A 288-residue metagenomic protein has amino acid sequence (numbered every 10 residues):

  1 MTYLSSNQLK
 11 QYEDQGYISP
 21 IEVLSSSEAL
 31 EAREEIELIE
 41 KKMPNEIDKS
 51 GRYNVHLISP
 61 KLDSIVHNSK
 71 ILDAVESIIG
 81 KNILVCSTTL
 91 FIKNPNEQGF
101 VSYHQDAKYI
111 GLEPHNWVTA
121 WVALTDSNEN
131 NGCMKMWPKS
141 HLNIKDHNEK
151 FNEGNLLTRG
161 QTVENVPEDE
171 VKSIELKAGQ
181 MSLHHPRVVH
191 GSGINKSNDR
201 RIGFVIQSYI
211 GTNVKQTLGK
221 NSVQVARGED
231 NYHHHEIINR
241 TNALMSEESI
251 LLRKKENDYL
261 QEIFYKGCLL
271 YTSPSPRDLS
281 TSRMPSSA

Functional and structural regions predicted by a protein language model:
M1-L112, E149: Non-heme Fe(II)-dependent double-stranded beta-helix
K81, A107-E113, V122-C133, K139-H141: Active-site region of the double-stranded beta-helix
V122, D199-N213: A short hydrophobic beta-strand segment most commonly corresponding to one strand of the jelly-roll/cupin
E129-G193, Y209: Double-stranded beta-helix
I210-H233: Double-stranded beta-helix
H235, N242-L270: Peripheral, solvent-exposed domain-edge segments that often transition into intrinsically disordered/low-complexity
Y271-D278: Conserved small/polar residues in nucleotide/adenosyl-binding loops
R283-A288: Hydrophobic alpha-helical segments, chiefly the membrane-spanning helices and signal/signal-anchor peptides
